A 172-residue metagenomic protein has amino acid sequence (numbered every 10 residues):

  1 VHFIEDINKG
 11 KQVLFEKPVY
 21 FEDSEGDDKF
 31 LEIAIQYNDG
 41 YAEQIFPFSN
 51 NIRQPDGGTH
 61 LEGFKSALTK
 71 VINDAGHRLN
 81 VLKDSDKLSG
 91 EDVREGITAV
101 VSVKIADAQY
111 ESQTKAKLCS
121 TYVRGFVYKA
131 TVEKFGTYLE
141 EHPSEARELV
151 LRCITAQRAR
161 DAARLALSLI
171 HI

Functional and structural regions predicted by a protein language model:
V1-L169: GHKL-family ATPase ATP-binding module
